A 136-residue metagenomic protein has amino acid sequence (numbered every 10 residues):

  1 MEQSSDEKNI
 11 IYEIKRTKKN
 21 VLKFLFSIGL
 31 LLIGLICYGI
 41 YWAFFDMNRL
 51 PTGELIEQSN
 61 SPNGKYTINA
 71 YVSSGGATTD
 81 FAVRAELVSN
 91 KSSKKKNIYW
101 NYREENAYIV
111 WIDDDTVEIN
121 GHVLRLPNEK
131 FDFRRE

Functional and structural regions predicted by a protein language model:
E2-Y12, K19-I40, N101-E136: Acidic, small-residue rich beta-repeat scaffolds with periodic aromatic anchors
Y41-S92: N-terminal export/targeting and maturation segments
T78, K91-K95, H122-E129: Short, surface-exposed beta-strand/loop "edge" segments at domain boundaries and coil↔beta transitions
A82-Y108: Acidic, aromatic-enriched beta-alpha/helix-loop junctions
